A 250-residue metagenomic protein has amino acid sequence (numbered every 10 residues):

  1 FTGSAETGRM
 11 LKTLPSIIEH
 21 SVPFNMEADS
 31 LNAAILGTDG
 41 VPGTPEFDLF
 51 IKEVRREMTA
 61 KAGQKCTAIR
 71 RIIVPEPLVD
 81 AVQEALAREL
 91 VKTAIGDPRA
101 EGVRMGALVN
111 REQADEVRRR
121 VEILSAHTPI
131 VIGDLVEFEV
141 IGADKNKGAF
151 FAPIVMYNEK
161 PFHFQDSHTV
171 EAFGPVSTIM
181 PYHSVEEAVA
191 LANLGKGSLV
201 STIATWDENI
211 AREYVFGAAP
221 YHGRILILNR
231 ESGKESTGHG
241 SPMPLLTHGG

Functional and structural regions predicted by a protein language model:
F1-T2: Periplasmic-binding protein-like
A5-F162, A190, A218: ALDH superfamily catalytic-core signature
K52, R88, G142-G250: Conserved C-terminal structural/oligomerization subdomain of aldehyde/semialdehyde dehydrogenase
